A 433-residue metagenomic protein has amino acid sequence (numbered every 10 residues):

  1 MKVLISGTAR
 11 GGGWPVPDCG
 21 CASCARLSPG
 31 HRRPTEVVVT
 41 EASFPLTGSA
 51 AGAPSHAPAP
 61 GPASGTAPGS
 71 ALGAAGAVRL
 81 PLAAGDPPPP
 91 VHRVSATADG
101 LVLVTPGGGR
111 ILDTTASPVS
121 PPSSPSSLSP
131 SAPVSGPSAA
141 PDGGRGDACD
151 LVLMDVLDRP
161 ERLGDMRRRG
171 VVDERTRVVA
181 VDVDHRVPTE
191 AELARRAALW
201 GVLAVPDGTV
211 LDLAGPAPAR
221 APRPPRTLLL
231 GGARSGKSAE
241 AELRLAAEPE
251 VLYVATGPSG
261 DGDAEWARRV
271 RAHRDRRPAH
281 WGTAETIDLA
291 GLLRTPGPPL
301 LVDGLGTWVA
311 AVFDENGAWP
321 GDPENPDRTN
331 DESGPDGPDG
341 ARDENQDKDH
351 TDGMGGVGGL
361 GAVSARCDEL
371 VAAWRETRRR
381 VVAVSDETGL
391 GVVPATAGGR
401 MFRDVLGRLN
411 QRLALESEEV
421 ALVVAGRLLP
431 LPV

Functional and structural regions predicted by a protein language model:
M1-P125, P130-G146, D207-R220: Core dinuclear metal-dependent hydrolase active-site scaffold
D86-R93, R195-G208, G391-R412: Short, electropositive alpha-helical surface patch
T105-P106, V119-P122, G136-G144, L243-L245 (+2 more regions): Short amphipathic alpha-helices and their capping/turn segments at secondary-structure boundaries
P118-S123, V134-P218: Cap/insert and terminal regions of metallo-dependent hydrolase folds
D158-V171, A239-R244, V363-T377, L409: A short, acidic, amphipathic alpha-helical segment used as a generic capping/interface helix at domain edges
L229: Hydrophobic anchor at the beta1->P-loop junction of P-loop NTPases
G232-T295: Conserved P-loop
V309-G334, H350-V433: Replace "adjacent to P-loop NTPase cores in ATP/GTP-dependent enzymes" with "adjacent to NTP-binding cores
